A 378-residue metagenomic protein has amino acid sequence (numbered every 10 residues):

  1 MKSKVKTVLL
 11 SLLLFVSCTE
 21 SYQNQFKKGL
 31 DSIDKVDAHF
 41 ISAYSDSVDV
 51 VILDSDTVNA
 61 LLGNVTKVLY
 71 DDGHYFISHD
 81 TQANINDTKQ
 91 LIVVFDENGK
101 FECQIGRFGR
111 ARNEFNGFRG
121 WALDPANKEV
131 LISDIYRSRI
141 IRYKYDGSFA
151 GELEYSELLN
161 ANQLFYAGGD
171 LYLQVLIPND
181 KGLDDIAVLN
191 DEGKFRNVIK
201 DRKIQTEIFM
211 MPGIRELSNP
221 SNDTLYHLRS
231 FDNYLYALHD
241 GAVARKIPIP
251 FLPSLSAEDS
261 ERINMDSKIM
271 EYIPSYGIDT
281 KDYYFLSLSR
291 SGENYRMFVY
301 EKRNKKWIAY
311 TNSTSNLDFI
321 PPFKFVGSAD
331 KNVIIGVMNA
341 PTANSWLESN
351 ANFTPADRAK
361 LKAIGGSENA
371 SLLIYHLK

Functional and structural regions predicted by a protein language model:
Y22-D54: Blade/loop signatures of beta-propeller domains
D49-Q90: Beta-strand-rich domains and repeat architectures in extracellular enzymes and scaffolds, especially beta-propellers
D56-N59, N64, L91, F95 (+1 more regions): Blade-loop segments of beta-propeller domains
D56-V58, G106-E114, E154-A161, R202-E207 (+2 more regions): Short coil/turn segments at the loop-to-beta-strand junctions that recur within blades of beta-propeller repeat folds
G63-K67, N116-W121, L158-Y166, E207-E216 (+2 more regions): Repeated scaffold domains used in trafficking and secretory/extracellular systems, primarily beta-propellers
H74-I85, K128-D134, G169-P178, P220-Y236 (+3 more regions): Short beta-strand elements that form the blades of beta-propeller/WD-repeat-like and other beta-sheet-rich scaffold
G117-F118, D134-L183, V198-Q205: Asp-box/WD-like beta-propeller blade repeats and closely related beta-sheet repeat scaffolds
K246-I269, R303-K331, N344: Conserved blade-ending motifs and adjacent loop-strand segments that build the rim/top face of beta-propeller domains
